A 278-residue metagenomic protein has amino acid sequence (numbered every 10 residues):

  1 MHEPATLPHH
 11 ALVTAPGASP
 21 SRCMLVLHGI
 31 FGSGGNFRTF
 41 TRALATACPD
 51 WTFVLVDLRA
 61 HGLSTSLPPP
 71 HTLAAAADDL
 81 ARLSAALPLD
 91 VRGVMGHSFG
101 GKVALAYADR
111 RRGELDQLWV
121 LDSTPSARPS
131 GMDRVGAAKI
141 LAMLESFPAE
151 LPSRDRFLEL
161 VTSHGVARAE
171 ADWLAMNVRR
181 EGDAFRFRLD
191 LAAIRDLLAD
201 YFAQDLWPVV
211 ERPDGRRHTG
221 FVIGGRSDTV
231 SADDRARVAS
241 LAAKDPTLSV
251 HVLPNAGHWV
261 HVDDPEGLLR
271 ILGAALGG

Functional and structural regions predicted by a protein language model:
H2-L7, L12-A15, R38, A45-M95 (+3 more regions): Active-site loop/oxyanion-hole signature of alpha/beta-hydrolase fold enzymes
S21-G29: Short beta-strand element of the alpha/beta-hydrolase
G29-S33, S98: Active-site glycine-rich loops that stabilize anionic/oxyanionic intermediates across multiple enzyme folds
F31, L58-G62, P125, G257-V260: Alpha/beta-hydrolase active-site loop signature
A106-D109, L115-L151, F157: Flexible "cap/lid" loop of the alpha/beta hydrolase fold
G131, A149-F202: Conserved alpha/beta-hydrolase catalytic His-Asp/Glu region
G182-A243, S249-V252: Conserved serine/cysteine hydrolase catalytic core
L253-P265, L269: Catalytic histidine-centered segment of alpha/beta-hydrolase-like enzymes
